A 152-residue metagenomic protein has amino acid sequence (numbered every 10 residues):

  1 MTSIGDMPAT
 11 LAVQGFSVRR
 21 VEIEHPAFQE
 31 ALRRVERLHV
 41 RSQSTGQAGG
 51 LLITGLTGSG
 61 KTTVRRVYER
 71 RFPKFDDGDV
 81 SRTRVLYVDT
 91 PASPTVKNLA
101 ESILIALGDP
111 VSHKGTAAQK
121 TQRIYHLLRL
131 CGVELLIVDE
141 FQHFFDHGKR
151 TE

Functional and structural regions predicted by a protein language model:
M1-G49: A short, basic N-terminal segment
S3-T10, L32, T95-L99, V111-E152: Mid-core helix/loop region of P-loop NTP-binding domains shared across ATPases and GTPases
R19, V67-R71: Active-site signature of alpha/beta-hydrolase-fold catalytic machinery across serine- and Asp/Cys-nucleophile hydrolases
S42-G46, D77-R82, L127-C131: Conserved catalytic network of the ASCE P-loop NTPase/AAA+ motor domain
G46-R66: Walker A/P-loop nucleotide-binding motif
G50-L52, V85, L135: Residue-level preference for the first positions of well-ordered beta-strands
R70-V80, D109: Post-Walker A helix-loop "phosphate-sensing" segment adjacent to the P-loop in P-loop NTPases
V85, P91-S112: Conserved NTP-binding/hydrolysis module of P-loop NTPases
